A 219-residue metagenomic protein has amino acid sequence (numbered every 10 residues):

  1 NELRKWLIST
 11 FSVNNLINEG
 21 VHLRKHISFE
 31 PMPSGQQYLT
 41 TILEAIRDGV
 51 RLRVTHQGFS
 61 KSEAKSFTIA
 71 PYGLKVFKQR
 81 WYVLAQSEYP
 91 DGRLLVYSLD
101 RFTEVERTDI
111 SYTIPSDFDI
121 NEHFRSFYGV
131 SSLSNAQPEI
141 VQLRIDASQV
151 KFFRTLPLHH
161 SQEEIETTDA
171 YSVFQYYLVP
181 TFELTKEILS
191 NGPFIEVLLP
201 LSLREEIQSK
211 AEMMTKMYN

Functional and structural regions predicted by a protein language model:
N1-Q57: Bulky hydrophobic/aromatic content
T40-Y89, R93-L95: Loop-centered beta-sheet repeat module
L74, V105, E164-I165: A structural signal for short hydrophobic beta-strand segments in well-ordered beta-sheet cores
Q79-W81, E88-D91, T108-Y112, A147-K151: Short, charged/polar surface micro-motifs in flexible loops or helix N-caps
P90-H123: Flexible linker/loop signature enriched in Pro/Ser/Thr and Pro/Gly
E122-N219: Polybasic (Lys/Arg-rich)
